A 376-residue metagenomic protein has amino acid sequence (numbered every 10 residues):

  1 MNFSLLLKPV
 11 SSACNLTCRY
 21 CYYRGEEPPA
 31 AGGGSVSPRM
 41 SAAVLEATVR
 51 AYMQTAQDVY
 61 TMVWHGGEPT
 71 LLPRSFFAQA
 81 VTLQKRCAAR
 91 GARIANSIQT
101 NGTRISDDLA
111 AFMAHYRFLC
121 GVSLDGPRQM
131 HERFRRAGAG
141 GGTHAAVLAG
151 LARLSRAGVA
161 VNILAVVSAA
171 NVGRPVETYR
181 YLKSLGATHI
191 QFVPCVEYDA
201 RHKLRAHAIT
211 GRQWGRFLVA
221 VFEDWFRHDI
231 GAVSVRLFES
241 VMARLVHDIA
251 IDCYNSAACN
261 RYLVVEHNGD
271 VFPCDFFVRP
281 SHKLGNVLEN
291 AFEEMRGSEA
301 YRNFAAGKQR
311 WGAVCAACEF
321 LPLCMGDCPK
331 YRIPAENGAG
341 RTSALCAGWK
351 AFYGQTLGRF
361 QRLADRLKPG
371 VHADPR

Functional and structural regions predicted by a protein language model:
S4-A43: Canonical Radical SAM [4Fe-4S] cluster-binding loop centered on the CxxxCxxC motif and its immediate flanking residues
L5-L7, T61-G67, A95-T100, V235-L237: Extended hydrophobic secondary-structure segments that form protein cores and membrane-embedded regions
V10-T17, E68-L71, C259, C315-A317 (+1 more regions): Cysteine-centered iron-sulfur cluster-binding motifs in ferredoxin-type domains/subunits of redox enzymes
L45, V49-R50, Q54-V63, L72-C195: Radical SAM/AdoMet-radical enzyme domain recognition
R133, A137-A145, A152-Y254, A258 (+2 more regions): Radical SAM enzyme [4Fe-4S]-AdoMet core and its adjacent flexible, acidic and glycine-rich loops/tails across
H267: Short, ordered coil/turn segments that flank beta-strands lining enzyme active or ligand-binding pockets
V278-R376: Flexible mid-to-C-terminal extensions adjoining Fe-S/redox cofactors in radical SAM and related proteins
